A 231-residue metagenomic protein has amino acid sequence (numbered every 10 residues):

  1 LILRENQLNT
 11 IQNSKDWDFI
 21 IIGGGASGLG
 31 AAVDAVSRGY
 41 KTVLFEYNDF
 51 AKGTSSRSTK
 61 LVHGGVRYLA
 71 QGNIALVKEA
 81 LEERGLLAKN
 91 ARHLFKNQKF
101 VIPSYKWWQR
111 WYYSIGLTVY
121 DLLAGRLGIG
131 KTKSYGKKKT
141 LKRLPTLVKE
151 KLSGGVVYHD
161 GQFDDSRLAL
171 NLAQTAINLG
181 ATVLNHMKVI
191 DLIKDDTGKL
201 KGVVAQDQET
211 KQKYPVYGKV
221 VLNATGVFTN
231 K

Functional and structural regions predicted by a protein language model:
L1-F19, V33-R38: Extreme N-terminal leader/targeting segments of oxidoreductases
Q12-S27, V43: Beta1/beta-strand and adjacent pyrophosphate-binding region of the FAD-binding site in flavoprotein oxidoreductases
K15-W17, T210-V220: Core beta-strand elements of the Rossmann-like FAD/NAD(P) dinucleotide-binding domain in flavoenzyme oxidoreductases
V36-R57: Glycine-rich FAD pyrophosphate-binding loop
K60-R143: Dinucleotide-binding Rossmann-like beta1-alpha1 core, especially the glycine-rich loop that anchors the ADP
D121, L141-L179, L200-V204, Q212-V216: Helix-loop-beta segment of a Rossmann-like dinucleotide-binding subdomain
N185-K201: A conserved short coil-to-beta-strand element within the FAD-binding core of flavoproteins
N223-K231: Flavin (primarily FAD) binding-site architecture
